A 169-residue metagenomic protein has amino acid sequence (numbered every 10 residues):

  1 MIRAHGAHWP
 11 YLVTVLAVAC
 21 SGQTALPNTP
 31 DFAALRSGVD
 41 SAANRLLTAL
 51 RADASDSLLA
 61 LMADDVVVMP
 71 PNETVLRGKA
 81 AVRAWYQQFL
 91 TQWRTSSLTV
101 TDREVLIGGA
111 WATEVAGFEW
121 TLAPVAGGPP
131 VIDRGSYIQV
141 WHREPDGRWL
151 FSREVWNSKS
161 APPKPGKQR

Functional and structural regions predicted by a protein language model:
M1-Y11: Bacterial N-terminal signal peptides that target proteins for export
W9-A19: Bacterial N-terminal signal peptides
C20-D64, P163-R169: Short, low-complexity N-terminal intrinsically disordered segments enriched in polar/charged residues
Q23, R134-P162: Short beta-strand edge/turn micro-motifs at domain boundaries
R36-D40, S55-G108, G117, V131-I132: A solvent-exposed, acidic/Ser-Thr-rich amphipathic alpha-helical stretch
V105-A112, H142-R148: A short, structured loop/turn motif at beta-sheet edges
W120-P124, W141: Beta-strand elements of well-folded, non-transmembrane domains
